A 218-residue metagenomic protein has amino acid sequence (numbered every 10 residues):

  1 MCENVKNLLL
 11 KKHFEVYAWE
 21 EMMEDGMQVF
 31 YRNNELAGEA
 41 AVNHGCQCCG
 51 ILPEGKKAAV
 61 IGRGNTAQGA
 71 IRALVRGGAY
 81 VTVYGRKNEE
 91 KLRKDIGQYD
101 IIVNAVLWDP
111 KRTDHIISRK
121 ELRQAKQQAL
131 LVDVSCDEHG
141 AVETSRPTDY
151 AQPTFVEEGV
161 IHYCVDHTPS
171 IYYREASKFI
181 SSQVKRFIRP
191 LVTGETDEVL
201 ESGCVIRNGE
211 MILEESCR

Functional and structural regions predicted by a protein language model:
M1-E20: Glycine-rich phosphate/adenylate-binding loop and adjacent beta-alpha elements of nucleotide- or dinucleotide-binding
K6, V42, A70-I71, L122 (+1 more regions): Generic hydrophobic/aromatic pocket-lining and core-packing "Φ" positions
L10-K11, V75, V156: Anion (oxyanion) recognition and catalysis
F14, G78-Y80, V160: Short phosphate-binding/catalytic loops that engage adenosine nucleotides
V16-W19, V83-G85, D133-V134, C164: General beta-strand structural signal in soluble alpha/beta enzymes
E20-P53, C136, G140-R218: Adenosine-phosphate binding glycine-rich loop
V42-L107: Glycine-rich phosphate/diphosphate-binding loop of Rossmann-like nucleotide-binding domains
K87-I161: Rossmann-like adenosine-cofactor binding region
